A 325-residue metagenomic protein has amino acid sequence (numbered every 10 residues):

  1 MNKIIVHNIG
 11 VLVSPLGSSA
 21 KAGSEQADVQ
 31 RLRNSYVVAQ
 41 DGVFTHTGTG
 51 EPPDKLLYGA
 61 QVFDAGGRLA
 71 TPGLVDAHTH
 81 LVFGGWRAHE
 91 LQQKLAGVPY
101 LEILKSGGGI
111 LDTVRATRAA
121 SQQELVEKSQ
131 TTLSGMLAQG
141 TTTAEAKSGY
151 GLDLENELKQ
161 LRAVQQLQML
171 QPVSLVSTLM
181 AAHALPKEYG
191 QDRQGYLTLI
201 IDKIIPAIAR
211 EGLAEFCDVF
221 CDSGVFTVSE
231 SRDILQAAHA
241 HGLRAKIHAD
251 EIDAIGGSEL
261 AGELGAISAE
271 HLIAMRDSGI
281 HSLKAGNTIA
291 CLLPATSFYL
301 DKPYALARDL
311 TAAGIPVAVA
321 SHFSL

Functional and structural regions predicted by a protein language model:
M1-L56: N-terminal metal-binding scaffold of metallo-dependent hydrolase/deaminase domains
I5, A60-D64, S177: Conserved beta-strand scaffold positions in the cores of enzyme catalytic domains, especially in NTP/NDP-utilizing
I9, V37, G42, G67 (+9 more regions): Divalent metal-coordination and catalytic microenvironments
A60, A65-K128: Metal-associated gating/positioning segment near the N- to mid-region
T113-K128, S134, T142-I255: Metal-coordinating catalytic core of metallo-dependent amide/deamination hydrolases
L137, I201, A209-R210, H239 (+3 more regions): Non-catalytic positions within long, well-ordered alpha-helices that form the structural scaffold/packing of enzyme
R244-A245, A254-L325: Active-site-adjacent C-terminal substructures of enzyme catalytic domains
